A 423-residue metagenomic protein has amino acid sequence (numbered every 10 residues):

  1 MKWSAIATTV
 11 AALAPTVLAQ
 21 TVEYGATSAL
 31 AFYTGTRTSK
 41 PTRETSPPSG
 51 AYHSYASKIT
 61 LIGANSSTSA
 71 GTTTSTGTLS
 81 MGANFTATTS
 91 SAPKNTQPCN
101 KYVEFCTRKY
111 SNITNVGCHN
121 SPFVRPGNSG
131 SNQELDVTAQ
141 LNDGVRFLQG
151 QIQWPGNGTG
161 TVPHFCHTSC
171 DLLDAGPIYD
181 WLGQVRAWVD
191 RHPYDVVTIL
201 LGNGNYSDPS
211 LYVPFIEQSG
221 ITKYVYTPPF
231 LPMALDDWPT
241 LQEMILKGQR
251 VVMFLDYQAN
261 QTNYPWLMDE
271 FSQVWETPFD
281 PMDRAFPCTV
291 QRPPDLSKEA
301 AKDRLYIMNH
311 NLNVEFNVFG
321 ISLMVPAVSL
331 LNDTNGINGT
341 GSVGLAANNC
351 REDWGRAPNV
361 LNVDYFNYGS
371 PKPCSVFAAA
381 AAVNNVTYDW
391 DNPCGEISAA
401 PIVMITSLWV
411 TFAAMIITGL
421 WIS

Functional and structural regions predicted by a protein language model:
K2-T8, P15-S398, M404-I422: Catalytic cores of phosphodiester-bond hydrolases, prominently lipid phosphodiesterases
